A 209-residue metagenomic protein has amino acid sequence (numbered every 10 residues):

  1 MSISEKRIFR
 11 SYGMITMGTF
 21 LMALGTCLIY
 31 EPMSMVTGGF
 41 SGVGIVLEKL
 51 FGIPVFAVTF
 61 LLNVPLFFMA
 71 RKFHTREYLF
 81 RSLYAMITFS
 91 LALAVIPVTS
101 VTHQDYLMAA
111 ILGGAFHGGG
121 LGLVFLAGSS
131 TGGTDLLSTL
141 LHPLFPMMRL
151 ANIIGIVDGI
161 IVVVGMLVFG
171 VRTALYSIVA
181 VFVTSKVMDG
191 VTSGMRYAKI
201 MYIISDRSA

Functional and structural regions predicted by a protein language model:
M1-S208: Core subunits and conserved enzymes of cellular information-processing and envelope-translocation systems across
